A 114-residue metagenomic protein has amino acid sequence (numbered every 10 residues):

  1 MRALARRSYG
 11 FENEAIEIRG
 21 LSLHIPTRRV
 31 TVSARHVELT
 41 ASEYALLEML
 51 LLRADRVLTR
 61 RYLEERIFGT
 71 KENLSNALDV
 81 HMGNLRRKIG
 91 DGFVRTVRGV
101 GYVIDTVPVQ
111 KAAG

Functional and structural regions predicted by a protein language model:
M1-E17, A113-G114: Basic, amphipathic DNA-recognition helix from helix-turn-helix-like DNA-binding domains
M1-L4, L85, G92, I104: Signal-transduction coiled-coil helices of two-component systems
G10-E12, L23-R29: A short, compositionally biased
I16-E17, H24, L52: Short, small/polar residue-rich loop motifs at catalytic or cofactor-binding pockets
R19, P26, S33: ABC transporter nucleotide-binding domain catalytic core, centered on the Walker B motif
H24, E38, F93-G114: A short linear beta-strand->loop->alpha-helix hinge motif most characteristic of winged-helix/helix-turn-helix
R29-F93, R98-V100: Positively charged, aromatic-enriched patches within helix-turn-helix-type DNA-binding elements, predominantly
